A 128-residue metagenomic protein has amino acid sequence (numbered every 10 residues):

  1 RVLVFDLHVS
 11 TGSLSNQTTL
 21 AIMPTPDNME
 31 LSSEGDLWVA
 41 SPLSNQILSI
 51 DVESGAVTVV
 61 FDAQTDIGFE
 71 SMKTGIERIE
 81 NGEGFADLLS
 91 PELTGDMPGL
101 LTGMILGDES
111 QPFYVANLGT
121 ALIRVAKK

Functional and structural regions predicted by a protein language model:
R1, S44-Q46, T120-L122: Short glycine/acidic-enriched loop and turn motifs that connect beta-strands
R1-T25, S54-D62, E80-E92: Blade-edge beta-strand/turn elements of extracellular beta-propeller and related beta-sheet repeat scaffolds
V2-L7, S49-I50, V125-K127: Hydrophobic/aromatic beta-strand positions that recur at structurally equivalent sites within the blades
L3, W38, Q46-L48, T58 (+1 more regions): General beta-strand recognition
L7, P42-L43, V52, N117-L118: Short loop/turn segments immediately following the C-termini of beta-strands
T19-W38, S44, E70-K73, S90-Q111: Beta-rich, blade/repeat-based domains predominating in secreted/periplasmic proteins but also intracellular
L48-I76: Structured C-terminal portions of repeat-based eukaryotic scaffold domains
P112-K128: C-terminal/domain-terminus segments
